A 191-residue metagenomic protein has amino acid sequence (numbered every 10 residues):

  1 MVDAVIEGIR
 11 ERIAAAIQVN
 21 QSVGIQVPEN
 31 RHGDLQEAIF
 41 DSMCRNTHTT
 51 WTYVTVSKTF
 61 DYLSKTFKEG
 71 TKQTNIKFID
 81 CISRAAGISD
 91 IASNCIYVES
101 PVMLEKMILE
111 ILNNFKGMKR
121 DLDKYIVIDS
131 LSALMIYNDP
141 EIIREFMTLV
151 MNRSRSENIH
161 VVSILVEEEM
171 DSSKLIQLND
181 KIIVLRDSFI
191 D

Functional and structural regions predicted by a protein language model:
M1-T66: Glycine-rich P-loop/Walker A and Walker A-like loops and their local beta1-loop-alpha1 context in P-loop NTPases
E29-G33, T59-D61, A85-A86, S132-P140 (+1 more regions): Short acidic, S/G/P-rich loop/turn micro-motifs used as interaction or catalytic elements
I39-F40, L63-K72, S172-L178: Short, aromatic/basic amphipathic alpha-helical patches
Y62-T74, I111-R120: Short amphipathic alpha-helices and their capping/turn segments at secondary-structure boundaries
G70-V98: Nucleotide-state-sensitive switch-loop elements of NTP-binding domains
G87-L149: Phosphate-binding/switch loop-helix module in NTP-utilizing enzymes
I142-E169: Substrate-engagement module of ASCE P-loop NTPases
I159-H160, L165-D191: Phosphate-binding/switch region of NTP-binding enzymes
